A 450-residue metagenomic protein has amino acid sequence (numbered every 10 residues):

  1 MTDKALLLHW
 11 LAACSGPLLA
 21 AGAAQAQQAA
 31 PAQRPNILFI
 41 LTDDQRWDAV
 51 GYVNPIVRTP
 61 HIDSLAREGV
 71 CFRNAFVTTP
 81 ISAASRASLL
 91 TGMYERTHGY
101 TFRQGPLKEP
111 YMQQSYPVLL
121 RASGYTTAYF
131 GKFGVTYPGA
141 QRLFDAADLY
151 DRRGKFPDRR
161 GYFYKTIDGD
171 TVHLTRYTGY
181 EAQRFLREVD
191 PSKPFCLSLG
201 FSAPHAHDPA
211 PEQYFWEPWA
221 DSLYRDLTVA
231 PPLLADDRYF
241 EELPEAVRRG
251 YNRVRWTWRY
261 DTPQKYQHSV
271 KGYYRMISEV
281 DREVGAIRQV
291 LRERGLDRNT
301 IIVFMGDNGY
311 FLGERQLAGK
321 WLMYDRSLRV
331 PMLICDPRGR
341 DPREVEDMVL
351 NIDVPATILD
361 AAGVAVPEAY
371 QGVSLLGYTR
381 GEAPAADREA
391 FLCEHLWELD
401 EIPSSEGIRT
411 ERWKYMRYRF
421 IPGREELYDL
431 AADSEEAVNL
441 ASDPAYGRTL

Functional and structural regions predicted by a protein language model:
M1-L6: N-terminal secretory signal peptides that target proteins for export/translocation
H9-A20: Bacterial N-terminal signal peptides
S15, A24-R419, G423-E425, S434-L450: Formylglycine-dependent sulfatase
A431: Residues forming the ATP-binding cleft of Hanks-type serine/threonine protein kinase domains
